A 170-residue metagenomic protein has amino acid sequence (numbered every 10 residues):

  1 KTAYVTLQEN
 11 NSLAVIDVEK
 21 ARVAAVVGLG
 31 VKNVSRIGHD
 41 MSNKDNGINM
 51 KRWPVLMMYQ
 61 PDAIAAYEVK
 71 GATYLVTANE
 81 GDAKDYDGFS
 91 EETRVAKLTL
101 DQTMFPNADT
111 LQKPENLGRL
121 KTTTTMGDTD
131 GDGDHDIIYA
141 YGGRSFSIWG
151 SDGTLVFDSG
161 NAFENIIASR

Functional and structural regions predicted by a protein language model:
K1-R170: Beta-sheet-rich non-transmembrane sensory/scaffold domains
